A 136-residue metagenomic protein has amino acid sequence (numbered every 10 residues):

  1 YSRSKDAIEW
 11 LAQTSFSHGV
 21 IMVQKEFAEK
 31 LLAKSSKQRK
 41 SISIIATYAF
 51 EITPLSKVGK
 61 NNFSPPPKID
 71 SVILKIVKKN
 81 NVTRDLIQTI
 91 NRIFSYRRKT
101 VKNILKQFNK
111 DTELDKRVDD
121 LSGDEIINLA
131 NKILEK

Functional and structural regions predicted by a protein language model:
S2-G123, N128-E135: Class I S-adenosyl-L-methionine
